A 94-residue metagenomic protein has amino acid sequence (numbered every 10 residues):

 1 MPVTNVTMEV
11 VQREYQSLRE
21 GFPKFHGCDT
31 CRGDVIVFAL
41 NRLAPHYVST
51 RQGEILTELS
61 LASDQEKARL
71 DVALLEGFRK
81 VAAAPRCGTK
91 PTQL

Functional and structural regions predicted by a protein language model:
M1-L94: Intrinsically disordered, low-complexity, basic-enriched segments
